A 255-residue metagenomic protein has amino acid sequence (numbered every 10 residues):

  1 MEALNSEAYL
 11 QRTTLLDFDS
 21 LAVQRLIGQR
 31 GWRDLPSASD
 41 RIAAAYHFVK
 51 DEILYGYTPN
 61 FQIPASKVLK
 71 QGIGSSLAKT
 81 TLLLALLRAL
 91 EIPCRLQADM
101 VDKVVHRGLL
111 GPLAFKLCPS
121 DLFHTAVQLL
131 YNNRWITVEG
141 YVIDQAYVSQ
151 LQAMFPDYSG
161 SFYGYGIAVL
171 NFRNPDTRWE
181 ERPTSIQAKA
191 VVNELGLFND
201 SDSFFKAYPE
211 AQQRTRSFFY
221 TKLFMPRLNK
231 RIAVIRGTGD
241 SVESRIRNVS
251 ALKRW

Functional and structural regions predicted by a protein language model:
E2-Q71: Secondary-structure boundary elements
N5-S6, Q11, L15, V101-W255: His-Asp-centered catalytic microenvironments across diverse enzyme cores, prominently the transglutaminase-like
I27, I42, L77, L84 (+4 more regions): Generic hydrophobic/packing signal
H47-F48, A85, A89, T125 (+1 more regions): Residue-level signal for well-ordered alpha-helical scaffold segments within enzymatic catalytic domains
T58-L122: Active-site neighborhood of thiol-dependent amide/isopeptide-bond enzymes
